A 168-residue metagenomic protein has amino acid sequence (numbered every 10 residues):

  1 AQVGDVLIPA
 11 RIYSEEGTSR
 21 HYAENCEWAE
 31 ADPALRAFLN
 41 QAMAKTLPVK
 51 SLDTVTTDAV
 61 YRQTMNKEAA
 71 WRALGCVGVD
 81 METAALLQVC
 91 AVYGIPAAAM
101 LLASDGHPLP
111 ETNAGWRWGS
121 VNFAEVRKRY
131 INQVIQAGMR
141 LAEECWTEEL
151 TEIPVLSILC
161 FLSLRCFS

Functional and structural regions predicted by a protein language model:
A1-F161: Glycine-rich phosphate- or other oxyanion-binding loops that anchor nucleotides, phosphorylated ligands
